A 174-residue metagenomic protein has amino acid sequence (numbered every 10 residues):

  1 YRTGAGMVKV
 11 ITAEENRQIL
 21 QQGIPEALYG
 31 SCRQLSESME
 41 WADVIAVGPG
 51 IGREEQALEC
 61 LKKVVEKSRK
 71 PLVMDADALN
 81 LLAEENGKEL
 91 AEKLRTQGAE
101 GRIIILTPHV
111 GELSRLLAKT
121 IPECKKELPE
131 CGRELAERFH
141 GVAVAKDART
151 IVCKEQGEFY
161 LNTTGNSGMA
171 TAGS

Functional and structural regions predicted by a protein language model:
Y1-A76, N80-I105, V110-S174: Small-residue (G/A/S/T)-rich helix-start motifs and N-terminal tracts that mark the onset
